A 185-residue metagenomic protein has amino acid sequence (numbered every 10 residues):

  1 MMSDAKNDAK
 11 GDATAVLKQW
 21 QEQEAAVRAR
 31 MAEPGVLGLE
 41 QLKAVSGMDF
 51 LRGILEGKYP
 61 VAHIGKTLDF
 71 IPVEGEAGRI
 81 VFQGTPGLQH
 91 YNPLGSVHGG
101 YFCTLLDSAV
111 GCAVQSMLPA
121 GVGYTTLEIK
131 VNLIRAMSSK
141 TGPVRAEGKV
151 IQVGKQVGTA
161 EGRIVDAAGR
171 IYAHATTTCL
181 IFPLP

Functional and structural regions predicted by a protein language model:
M1-P185: Terminal targeting signals and extreme-terminal segments of soluble enzymes
